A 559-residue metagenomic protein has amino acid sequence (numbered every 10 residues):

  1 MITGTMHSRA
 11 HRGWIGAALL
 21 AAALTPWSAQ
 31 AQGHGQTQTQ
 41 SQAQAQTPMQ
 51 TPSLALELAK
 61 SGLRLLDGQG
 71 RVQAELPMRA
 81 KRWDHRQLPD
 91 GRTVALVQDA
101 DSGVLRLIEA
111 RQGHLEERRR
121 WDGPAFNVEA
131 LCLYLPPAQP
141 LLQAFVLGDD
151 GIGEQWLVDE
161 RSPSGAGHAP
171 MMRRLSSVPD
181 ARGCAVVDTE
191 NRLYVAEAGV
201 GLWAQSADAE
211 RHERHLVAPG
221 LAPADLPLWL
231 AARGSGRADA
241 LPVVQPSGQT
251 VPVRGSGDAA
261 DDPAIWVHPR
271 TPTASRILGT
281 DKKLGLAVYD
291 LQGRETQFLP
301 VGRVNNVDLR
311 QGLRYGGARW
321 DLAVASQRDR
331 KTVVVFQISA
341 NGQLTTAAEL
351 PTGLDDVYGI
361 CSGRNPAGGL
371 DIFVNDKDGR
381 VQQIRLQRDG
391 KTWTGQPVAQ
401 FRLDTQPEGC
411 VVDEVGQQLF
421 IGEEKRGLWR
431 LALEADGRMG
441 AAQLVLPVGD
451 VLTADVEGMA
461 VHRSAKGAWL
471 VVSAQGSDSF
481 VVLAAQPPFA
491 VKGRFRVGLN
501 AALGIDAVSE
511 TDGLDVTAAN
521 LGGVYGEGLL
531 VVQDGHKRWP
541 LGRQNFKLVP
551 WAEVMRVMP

Functional and structural regions predicted by a protein language model:
I2-G16: Bacterial N-terminal signal peptides that target proteins for export
T5-H7, L20, A55, A222: Intrinsically disordered, low-complexity regions enriched in Ser/Pro/Gly/Gln/His and often acidic
G16-P26: Bacterial N-terminal signal peptides
A29-P559: Sequence/structural signature of beta-propeller domains
